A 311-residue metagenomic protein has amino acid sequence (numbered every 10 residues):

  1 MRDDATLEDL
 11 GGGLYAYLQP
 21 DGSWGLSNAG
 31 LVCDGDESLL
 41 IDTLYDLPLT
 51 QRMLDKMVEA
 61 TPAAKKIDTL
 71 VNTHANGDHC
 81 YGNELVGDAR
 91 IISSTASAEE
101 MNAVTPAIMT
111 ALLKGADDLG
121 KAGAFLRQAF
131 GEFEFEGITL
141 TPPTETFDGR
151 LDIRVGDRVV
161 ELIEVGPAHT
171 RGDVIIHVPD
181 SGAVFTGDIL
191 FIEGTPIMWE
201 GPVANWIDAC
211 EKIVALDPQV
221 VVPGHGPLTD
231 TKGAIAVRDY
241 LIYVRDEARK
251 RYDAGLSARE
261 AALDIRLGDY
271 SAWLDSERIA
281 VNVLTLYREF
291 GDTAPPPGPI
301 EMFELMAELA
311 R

Functional and structural regions predicted by a protein language model:
R2, D9, N102, P106-E164 (+2 more regions): Metallo-beta-lactamase
E8-K56, V174-G187: Conserved beta-strand hairpin/beta-sheet module of binuclear metal-dependent hydrolase folds, prominently
G13, V32, D42, M57 (+10 more regions): Divalent metal-coordination and catalytic microenvironments
Q19-G25, A103-L113, E193-P202: Acidic/histidine-rich helix-loop elements that form or flank divalent-metal/phosphate-binding sites at the catalytic
D36-S38, P48-S93, V214-D217: Active-site metal-binding motif and surrounding structural segment of the metallo-beta-lactamase
E37-L39, Y45-P48, D152, V159-K250: Metallo-beta-lactamase
T95-E99: Short, acidic/turn-prone active-site loops that include or flank metal/cofactor- and phosphate-binding residues
D253-R311: C-terminal regulatory/interaction regions
